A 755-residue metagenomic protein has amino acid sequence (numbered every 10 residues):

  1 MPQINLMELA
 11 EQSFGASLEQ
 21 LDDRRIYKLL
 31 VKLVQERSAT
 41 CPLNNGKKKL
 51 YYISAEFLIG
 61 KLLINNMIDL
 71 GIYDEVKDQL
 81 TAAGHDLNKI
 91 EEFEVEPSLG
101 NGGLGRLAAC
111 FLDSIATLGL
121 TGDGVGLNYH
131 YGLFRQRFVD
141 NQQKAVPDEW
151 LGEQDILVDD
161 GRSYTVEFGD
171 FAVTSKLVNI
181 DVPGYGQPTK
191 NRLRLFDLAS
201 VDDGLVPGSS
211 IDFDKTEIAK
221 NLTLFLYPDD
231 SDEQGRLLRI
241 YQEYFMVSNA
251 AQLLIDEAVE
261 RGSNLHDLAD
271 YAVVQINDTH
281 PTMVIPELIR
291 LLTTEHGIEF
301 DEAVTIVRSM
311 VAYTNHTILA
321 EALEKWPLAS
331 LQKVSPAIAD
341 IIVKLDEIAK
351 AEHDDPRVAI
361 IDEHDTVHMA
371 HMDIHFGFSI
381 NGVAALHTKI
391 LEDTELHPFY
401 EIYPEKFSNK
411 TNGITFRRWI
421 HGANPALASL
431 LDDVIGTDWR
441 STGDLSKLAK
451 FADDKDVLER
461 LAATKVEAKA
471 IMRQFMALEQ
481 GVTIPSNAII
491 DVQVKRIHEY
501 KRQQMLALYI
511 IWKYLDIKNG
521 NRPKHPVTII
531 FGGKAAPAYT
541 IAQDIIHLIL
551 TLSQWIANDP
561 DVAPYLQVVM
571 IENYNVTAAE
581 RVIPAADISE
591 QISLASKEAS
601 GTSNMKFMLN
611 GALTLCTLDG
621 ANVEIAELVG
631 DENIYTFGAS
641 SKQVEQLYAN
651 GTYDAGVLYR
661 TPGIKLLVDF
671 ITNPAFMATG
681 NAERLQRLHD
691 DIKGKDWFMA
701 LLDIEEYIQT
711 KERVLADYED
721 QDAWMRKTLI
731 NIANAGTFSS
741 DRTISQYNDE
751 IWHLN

Functional and structural regions predicted by a protein language model:
M1-N755: A conserved ligand/cofactor-binding region detector
